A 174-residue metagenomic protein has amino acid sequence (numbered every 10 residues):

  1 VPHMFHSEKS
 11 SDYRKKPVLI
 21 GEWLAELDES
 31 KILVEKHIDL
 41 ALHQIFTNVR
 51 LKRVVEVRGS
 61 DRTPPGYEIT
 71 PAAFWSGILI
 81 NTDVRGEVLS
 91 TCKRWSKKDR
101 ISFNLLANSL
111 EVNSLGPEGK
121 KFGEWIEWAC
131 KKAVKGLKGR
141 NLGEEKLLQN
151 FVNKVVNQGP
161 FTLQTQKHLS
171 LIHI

Functional and structural regions predicted by a protein language model:
V1-R62: A conserved active-site cap/scaffold subdomain adjacent to cofactor or substrate pockets
L51-R53, E144-L147: Generic structural motif recognizing short loop/turn segments at the entrances and edges of beta-strands
R58-E144: Substrate-recognition/cap regions that form aromatic- and gly/pro-loop-enriched pockets for small-molecule ligands
C92-K97, Q149-V156: A glycine-rich phosphate-binding loop feature that marks nucleotide/adenosyl-phosphate handling sites
P160-F161, Q166-L169: Eukaryote-biased recognition of C-terminal alpha-helical segments
I172-I174: Conserved small/polar residues in nucleotide/adenosyl-binding loops
